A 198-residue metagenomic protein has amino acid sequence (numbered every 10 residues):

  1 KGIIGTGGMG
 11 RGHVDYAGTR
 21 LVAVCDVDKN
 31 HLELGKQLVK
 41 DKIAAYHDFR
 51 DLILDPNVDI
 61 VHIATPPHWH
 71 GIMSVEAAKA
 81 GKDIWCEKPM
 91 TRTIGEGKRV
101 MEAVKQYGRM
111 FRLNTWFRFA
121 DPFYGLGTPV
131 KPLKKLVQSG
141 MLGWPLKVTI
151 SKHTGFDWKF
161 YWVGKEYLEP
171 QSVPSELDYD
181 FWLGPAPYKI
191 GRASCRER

Functional and structural regions predicted by a protein language model:
K1-C86, G95-F111, F117: N-terminal glycine-/serine-/threonine-rich beta1-alpha1-beta2 phosphate-ribose binding loop of Rossmann-like
G2, V148-I150, A193: Extended hydrophobic secondary-structure segments that form protein cores and membrane-embedded regions
G10, N30-H31, A120, T154-D157 (+1 more regions): Flexible, glycine-rich phosphate/dinucleotide-binding loops and adjacent beta-alpha linkers at cofactor/substrate
D26-D28, T65, T149-K152, A186: Residues that line or immediately flank small-molecule/substrate-binding pockets and catalytic motifs
D83, T91-E176: A contiguous active-site-proximal alpha/beta segment in oxidoreductase catalytic domains
I190-R198: Residue-level detector of conserved catalytic or cofactor/ligand-binding positions in enzyme active sites
